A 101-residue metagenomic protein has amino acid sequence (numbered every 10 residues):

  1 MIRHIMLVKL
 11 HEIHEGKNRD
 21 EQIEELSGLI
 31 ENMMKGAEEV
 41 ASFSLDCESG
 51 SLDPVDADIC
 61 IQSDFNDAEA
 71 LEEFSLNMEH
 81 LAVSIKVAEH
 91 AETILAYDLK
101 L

Functional and structural regions predicted by a protein language model:
M1-A57, N66-E72, L99-L101: Short S/T/G/P-rich N-terminal loop/turn motif that feeds into the first structured element of a domain
N32, G36, D64-Y97: An amphipathic, aromatic/His-enriched active-site/gating alpha helix that lines ligand/cofactor pockets
